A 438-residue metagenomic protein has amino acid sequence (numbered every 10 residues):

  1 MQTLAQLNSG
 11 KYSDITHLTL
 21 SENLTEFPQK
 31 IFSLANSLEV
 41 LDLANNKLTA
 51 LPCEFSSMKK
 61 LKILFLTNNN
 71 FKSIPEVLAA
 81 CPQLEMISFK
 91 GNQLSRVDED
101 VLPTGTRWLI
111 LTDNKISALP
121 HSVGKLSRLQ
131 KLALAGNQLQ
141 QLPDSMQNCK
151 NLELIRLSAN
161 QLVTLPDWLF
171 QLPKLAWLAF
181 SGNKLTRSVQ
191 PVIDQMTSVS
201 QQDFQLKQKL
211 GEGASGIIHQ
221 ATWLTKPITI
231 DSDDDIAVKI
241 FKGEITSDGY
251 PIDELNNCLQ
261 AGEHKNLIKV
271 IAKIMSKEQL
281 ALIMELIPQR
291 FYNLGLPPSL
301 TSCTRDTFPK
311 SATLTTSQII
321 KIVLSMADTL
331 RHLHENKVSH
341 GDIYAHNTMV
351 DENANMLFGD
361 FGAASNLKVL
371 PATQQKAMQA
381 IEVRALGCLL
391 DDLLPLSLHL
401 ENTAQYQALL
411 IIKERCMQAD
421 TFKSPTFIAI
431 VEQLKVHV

Functional and structural regions predicted by a protein language model:
L18, L41-L43, L64-L66, I87-F89 (+4 more regions): Conserved hydrophobic beta-strand positions in leucine-rich repeat
K207-G213, I218: Protein kinase glycine-rich loop
I217-N257: ATP-binding glycine-rich loop module of kinase domains
K269-L280: Short beta-strand micro-motifs within the conserved protein kinase catalytic domain, predominantly in the N-lobe
I322-V323: Activation segment signature within eukaryotic-like protein kinase domains
L330, H334-V350: Catalytic-loop of the protein kinase fold
L357, G362-R415: C-lobe/activation-segment region of protein kinase-like
